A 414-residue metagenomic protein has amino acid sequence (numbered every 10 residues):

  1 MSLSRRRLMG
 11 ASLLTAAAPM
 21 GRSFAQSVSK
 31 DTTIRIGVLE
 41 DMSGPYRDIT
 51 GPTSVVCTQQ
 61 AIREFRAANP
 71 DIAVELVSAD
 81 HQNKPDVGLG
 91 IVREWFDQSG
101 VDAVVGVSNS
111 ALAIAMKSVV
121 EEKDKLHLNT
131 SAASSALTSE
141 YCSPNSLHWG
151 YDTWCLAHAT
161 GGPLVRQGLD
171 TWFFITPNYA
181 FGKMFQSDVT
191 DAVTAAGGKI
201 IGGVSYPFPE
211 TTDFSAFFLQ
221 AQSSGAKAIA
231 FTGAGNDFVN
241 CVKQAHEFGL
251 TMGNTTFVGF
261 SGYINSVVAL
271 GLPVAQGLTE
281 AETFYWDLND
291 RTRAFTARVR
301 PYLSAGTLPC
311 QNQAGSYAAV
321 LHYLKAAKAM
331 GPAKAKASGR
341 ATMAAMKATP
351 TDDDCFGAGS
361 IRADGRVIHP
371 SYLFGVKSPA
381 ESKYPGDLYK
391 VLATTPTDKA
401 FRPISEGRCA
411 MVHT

Functional and structural regions predicted by a protein language model:
M1, R7-A25: N-terminal export signals
M20-L39: C-terminal segment of N-terminal export signals and the immediately downstream linker at the start of the mature
G37-C57, A79-D86, S108-N109, I175-K183 (+1 more regions): Extracytoplasmic "Venus flytrap"
P52-S54, E64-L137, W149, Y206-P207 (+2 more regions): Beta-alpha junction/loop-to-helix N-cap segments that form part of ligand/metal-binding clefts
G90, S135-A136, S143-F248, W286-A294: Extracellular/periplasmic Venus flytrap/periplasmic-binding protein
G100-S108, L128-T130, F173-T176, G225-G235 (+3 more regions): Periplasmic-binding protein-like
A245-L321, A327-A333, D387-H413: Extracellular/periplasmic periplasmic-binding protein-like sensory domains
P350-T414: Solvent-exposed, acidic/polar segments of extracytosolic/periplasmic ligand-binding ectodomains
